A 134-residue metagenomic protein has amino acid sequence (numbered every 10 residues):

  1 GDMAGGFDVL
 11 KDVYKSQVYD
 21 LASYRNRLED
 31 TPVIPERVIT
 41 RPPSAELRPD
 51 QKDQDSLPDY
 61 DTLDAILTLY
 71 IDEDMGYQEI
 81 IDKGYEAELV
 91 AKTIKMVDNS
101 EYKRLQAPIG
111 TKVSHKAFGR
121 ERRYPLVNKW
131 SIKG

Functional and structural regions predicted by a protein language model:
G1-G134: ATP/NTP-dependent adenylation/nucleotidyl-transfer catalytic domains that generate, transfer, or process NMP-activated
